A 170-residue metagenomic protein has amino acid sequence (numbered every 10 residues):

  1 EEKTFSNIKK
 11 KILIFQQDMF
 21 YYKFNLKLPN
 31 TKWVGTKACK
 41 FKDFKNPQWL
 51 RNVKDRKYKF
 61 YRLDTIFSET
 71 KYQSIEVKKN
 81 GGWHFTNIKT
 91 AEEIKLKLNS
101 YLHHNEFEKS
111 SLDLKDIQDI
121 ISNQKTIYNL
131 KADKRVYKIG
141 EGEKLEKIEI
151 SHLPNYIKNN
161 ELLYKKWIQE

Functional and structural regions predicted by a protein language model:
E2-L112: Conserved catalytic core of nucleotide-sugar-dependent glycosyltransferases
T70-E170: C-terminal accessory extensions appended to soluble enzyme cores
